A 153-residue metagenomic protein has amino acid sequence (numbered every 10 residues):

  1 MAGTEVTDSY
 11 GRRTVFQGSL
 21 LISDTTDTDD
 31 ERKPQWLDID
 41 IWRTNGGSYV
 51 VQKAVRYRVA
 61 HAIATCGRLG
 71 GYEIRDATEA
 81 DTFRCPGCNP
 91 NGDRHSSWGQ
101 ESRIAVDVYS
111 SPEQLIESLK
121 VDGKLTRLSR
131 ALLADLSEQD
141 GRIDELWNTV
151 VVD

Functional and structural regions predicted by a protein language model:
M1-D30: Short, charged/polar N-terminal "headpieces" of proteins
G3, A60-I63, G71-R84: Intrinsic disorder
R13-V15, W36, E101: Short, mixed charged/polar active-site loops that provide acid/base catalysis or chelate metal/phosphate cofactors
L20-Y49: Amphipathic, interaction-prone secondary-structure segments
E31-Q35, Y57-R58, E145, V150-D153: Exposed acidic/polar residues on beta-strands and adjacent loops within beta-sheet cores, strongest in beta-propeller
T44-Q52, L69-Y72: Amphipathic alpha-helical interaction modules
G46, A54-Y57, A62-A64: Predominantly late transmembrane helices and immediately cytosolic-facing juxtamembrane segments
D76-R84, N89-D153: Low-complexity intrinsically disordered segments
